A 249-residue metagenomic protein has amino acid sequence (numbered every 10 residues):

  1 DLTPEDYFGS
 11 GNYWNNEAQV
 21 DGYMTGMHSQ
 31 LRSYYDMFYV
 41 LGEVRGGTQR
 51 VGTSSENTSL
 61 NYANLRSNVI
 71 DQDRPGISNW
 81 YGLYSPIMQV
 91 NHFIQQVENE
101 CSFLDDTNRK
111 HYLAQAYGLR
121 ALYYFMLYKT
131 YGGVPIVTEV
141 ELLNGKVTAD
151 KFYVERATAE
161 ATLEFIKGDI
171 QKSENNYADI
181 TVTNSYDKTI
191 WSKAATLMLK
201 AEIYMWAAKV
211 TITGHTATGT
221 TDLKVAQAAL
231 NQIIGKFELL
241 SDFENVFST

Functional and structural regions predicted by a protein language model:
D1, Y128-E141: Short, well-structured active-site flanking segments
D1-E43, T220-L223, F243-F247: Membrane-proximal, proline-rich intrinsically disordered regions
Y13, D73-I77, A217: Active-site rim elements
D21-T25, S29-S33, N57-Y131, F152-E164 (+1 more regions): Conserved, well-structured interaction surfaces
F38-N57, V137-V140, A178-M198, K209-T249: Short, surface-exposed recognition loops and adjoining beta-strand edges that mediate ligand/DNA contacts, enriched
Y117, L197-K200: TPR/Sel1-like alpha-solenoid repeat signature
N144-V154: Substrate-binding clefts and substrate-entry loops adjacent to catalytic sites of polymer-processing enzymes acting on
